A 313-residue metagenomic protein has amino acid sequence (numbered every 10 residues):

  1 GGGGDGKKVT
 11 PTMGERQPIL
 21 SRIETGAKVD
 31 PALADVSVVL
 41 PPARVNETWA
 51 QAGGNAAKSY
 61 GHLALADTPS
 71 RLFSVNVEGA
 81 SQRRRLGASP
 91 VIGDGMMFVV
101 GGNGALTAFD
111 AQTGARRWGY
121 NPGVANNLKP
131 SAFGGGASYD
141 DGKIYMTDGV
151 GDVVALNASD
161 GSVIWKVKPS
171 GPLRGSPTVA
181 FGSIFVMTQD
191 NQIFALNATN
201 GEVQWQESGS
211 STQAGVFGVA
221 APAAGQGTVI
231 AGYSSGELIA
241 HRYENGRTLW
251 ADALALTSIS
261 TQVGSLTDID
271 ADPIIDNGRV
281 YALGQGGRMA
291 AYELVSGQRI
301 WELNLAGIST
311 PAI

Functional and structural regions predicted by a protein language model:
G1-V9: Bacterial lipoprotein signal-peptidase II cleavage site
T10-V29, V36-L72: Blade/loop signatures of beta-propeller domains
N46-E47, D94-G95, D141-G142, F181-G182 (+2 more regions): Short coil/turn segments that connect the beta-strands within blades of beta-propeller domains
L72-V91, G119-S138, W165-A180, V203-Q226 (+2 more regions): Extracytoplasmic beta-rich repeat domains
G101-G102, A132, D148-G149, F181 (+3 more regions): Structural signature of WD-repeat beta-propellers
T107, V154-A155, F194, I239 (+1 more regions): WD40 beta-propeller blade core
D110-T113, N157-D160, N197-G201, Y243-G246 (+1 more regions): Short loop/turn segments that connect beta-strands within beta-propeller blades
